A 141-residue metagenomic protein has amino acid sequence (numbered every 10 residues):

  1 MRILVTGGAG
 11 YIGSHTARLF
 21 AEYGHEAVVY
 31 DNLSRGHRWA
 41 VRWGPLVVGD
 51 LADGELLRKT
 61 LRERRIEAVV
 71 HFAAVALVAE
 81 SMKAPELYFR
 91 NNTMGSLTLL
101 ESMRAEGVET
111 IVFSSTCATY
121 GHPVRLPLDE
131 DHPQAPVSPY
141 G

Functional and structural regions predicted by a protein language model:
M1-G141: N-terminal Rossmann-like NAD(P)+-binding domain of SDR-like oxidoreductases, especially those catalyzing
